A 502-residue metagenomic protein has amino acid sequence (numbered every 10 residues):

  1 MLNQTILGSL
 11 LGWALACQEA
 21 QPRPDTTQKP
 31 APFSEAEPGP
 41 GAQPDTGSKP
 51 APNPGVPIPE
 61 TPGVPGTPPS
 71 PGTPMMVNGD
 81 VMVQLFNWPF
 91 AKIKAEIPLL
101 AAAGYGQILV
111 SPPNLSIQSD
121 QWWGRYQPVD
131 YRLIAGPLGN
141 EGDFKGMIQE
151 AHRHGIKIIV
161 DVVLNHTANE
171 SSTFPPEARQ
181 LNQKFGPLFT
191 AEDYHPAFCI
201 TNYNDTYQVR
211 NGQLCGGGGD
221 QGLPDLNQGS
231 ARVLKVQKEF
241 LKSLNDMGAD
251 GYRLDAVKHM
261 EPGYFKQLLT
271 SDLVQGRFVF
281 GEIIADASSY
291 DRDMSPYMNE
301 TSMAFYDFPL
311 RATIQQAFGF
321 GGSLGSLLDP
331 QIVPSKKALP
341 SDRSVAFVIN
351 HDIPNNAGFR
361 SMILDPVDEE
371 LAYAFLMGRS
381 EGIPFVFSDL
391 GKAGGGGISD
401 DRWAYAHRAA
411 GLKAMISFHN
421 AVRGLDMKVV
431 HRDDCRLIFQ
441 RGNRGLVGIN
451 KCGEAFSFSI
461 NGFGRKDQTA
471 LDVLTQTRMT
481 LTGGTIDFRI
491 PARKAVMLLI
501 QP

Functional and structural regions predicted by a protein language model:
Q4-W13: Bacterial N-terminal signal peptides
A14-P69: Bacterial Sec-dependent N-terminal signal peptides
G63-M82, K94-A101, P112-R132, K145-V160 (+4 more regions): Active-site-proximal helices and loops of the catalytic beta/alpha 8
G66-P89, D220-D225, G229-S230: Boundary/entry segment of secreted carbohydrate-active catalytic domains
M76-D80, S116-Q149, Q180-N227: Aromatic- and acidic-residue-enriched carbohydrate-binding clefts of CAZyme catalytic domains
G218-A231, K258-L269: Active-site cleft segment of glycoside hydrolase catalytic domains centered on the general acid/base Glu
Q228-F240: Alpha-helical scaffold elements lining the catalytic groove of polysaccharide deacetylases
